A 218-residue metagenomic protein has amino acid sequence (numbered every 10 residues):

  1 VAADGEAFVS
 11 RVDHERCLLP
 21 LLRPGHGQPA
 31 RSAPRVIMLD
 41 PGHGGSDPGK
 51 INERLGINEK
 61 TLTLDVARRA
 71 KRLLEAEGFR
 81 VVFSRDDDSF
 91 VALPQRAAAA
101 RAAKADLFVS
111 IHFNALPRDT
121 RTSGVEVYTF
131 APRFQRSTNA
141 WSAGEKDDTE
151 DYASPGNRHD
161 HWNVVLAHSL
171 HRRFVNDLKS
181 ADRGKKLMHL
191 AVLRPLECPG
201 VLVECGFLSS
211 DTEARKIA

Functional and structural regions predicted by a protein language model:
V1-S46, N52, L73: Primary recognition of N-terminal secretory signal peptides and signal-anchoring hydrophobic helices
H43-L55, H159, S210: Glycine-rich N-terminal loop/short-helix segment of MobA-like nucleotidyltransferase
I57-A218: Active-site-proximal helix/loop segments of hydrolytic enzymes
